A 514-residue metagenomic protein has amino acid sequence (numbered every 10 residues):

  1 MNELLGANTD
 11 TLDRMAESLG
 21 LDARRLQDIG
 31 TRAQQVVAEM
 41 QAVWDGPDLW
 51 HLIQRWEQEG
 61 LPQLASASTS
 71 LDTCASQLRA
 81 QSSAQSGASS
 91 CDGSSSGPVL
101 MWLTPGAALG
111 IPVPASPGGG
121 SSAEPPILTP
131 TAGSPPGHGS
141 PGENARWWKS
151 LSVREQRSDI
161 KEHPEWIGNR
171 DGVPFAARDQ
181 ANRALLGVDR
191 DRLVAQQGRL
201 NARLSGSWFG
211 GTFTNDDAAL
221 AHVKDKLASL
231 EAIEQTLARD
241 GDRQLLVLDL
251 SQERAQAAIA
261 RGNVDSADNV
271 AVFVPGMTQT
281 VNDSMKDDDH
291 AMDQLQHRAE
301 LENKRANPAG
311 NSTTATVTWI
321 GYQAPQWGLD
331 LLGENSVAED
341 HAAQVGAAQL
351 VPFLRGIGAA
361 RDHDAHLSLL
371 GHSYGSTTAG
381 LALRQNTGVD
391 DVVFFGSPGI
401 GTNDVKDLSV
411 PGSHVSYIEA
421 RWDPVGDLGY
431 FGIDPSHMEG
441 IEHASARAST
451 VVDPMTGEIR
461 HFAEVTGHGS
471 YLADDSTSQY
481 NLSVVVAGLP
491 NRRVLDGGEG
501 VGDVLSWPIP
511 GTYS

Functional and structural regions predicted by a protein language model:
M1-T131, S514: N-terminal secretion-targeting helices of virulence/extracellular proteins, encompassing both classical Sec signal
E3, D10, R55, T214 (+1 more regions): Short coil/turn segments at secondary-structure junctions
M40, W56, N215-A218, L367: Conserved short loop/turn motifs at secondary-structure junctions
D45, Y374, G467: Single, functionally critical "micro-switch" positions that shape active/binding sites and transmembrane helices
G87-D287, Q479, S483-S514: Flexible, membrane-associating and regulatory peripheral segments of lipid-active enzymes
D249, G262-S266, G276-A365, L383-S514: Lipolytic serine-hydrolase domain surface
L370-A379: Gly/Ala-rich beta-loop-alpha elbow adjacent to hydrolase catalytic centers
